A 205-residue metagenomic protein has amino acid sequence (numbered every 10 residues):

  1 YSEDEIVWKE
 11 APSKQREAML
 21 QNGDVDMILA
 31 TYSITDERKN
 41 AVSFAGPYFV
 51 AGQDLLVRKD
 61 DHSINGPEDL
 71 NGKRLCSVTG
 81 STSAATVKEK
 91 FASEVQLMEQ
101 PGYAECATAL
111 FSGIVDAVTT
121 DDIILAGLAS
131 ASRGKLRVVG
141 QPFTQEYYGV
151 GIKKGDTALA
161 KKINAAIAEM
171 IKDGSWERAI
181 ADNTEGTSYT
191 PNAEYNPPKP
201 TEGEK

Functional and structural regions predicted by a protein language model:
Y1-A30: Extracytoplasmic small-molecule ligand-binding "clamshell" domains of the periplasmic binding protein/Venus flytrap
Y1-D4, S83-P101, A129-R133: Ligand-binding cleft/hinge of the Venus flytrap
A11-K14, S33-I34, F49, R58-H62 (+6 more regions): Solvent-exposed coil/turn segments that connect beta secondary-structure elements in extracytoplasmic/periplasmic
L20-Q21, L70, A109-F111, V150 (+1 more regions): Hydrophobic residues within well-ordered alpha-helices
A30-N40, T86-E89, F111-Q145: A ligand-binding cleft/hinge motif common to bilobed small-molecule-binding domains
F49-V57, D122, A126-A168, G186-K205: Periplasmic-binding protein-like
R58-L75: Flexible hinge/capping segments at coil-to-helix
S83-V87, I167-T184: Periplasmic-binding protein-like
